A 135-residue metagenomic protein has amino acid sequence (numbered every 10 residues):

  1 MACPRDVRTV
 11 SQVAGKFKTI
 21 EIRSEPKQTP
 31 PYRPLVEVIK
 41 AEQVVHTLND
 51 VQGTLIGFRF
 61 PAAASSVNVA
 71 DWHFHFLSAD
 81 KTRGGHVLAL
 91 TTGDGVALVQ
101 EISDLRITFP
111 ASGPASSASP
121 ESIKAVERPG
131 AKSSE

Functional and structural regions predicted by a protein language model:
M1-F58, S65-V67: Long, positively charged binding patches that form subdomain-scale interaction surfaces for polyanionic ligands
P4, V67-V69, L90, Q100: Short solvent-exposed loop/turn micro-motifs enriched in small/polar/acidic residues
Q12-A14, R23, I56-R59, H75 (+3 more regions): Residues in well-ordered beta-strands of folded domains
K27-T29, W72-H73, T91-T92: Short, solvent-exposed amphipathic alpha-helical segments in soluble enzyme and RNA/protein-processing domains
V69-L77: Histidine-centered divalent-metal-coordination microenvironment in nucleic-acid enzymes
S78-P120: A hydrophobic, small-residue-rich beta->alpha segment in the mid-to-C-terminal subdomain of diverse proteins
S116, E121-G130: N-terminal targeting pre-sequences for secretion and organelle import
